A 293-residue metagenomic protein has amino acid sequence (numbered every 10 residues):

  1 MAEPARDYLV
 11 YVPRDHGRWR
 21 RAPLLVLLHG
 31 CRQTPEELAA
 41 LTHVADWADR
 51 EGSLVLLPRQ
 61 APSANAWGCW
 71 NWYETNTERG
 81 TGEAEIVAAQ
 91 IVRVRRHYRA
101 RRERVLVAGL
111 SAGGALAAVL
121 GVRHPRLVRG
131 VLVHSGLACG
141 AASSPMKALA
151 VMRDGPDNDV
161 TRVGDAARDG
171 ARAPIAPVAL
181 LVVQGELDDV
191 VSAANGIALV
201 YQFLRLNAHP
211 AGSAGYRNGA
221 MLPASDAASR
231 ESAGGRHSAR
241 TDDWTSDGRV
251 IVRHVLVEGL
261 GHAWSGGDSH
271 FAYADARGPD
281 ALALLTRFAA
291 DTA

Functional and structural regions predicted by a protein language model:
A2-L106, L110, A115-L132, L137 (+2 more regions): Serine-hydrolase catalytic machinery in alpha/beta-hydrolase-like enzymes
A45, A88-I91, V200-L204, T286 (+1 more regions): Non-transmembrane alpha-helical segments in soluble domains of secreted/periplasmic/extracellular proteins
V55-L57, V252-L256: Conserved beta-strand scaffold positions in the cores of enzyme catalytic domains, especially in NTP/NDP-utilizing
I86, N195, D280, L284: Charged catalytic carboxylate motif
Y98, H124, S135, F203-A211 (+2 more regions): A generic secondary-structure signal for well-formed alpha-helical elements
C139-G215, A220-R249, E258: The feature captures the conserved acid-bearing segment of alpha/beta-hydrolase catalytic domains
H254-G267: Active-site-adjacent mobile loop/cap segments within catalytic or ligand-binding domains
A272-A293: Catalytic active-site module of serine/aspartate enzymes centered on a nucleophile-bearing elbow/loop
